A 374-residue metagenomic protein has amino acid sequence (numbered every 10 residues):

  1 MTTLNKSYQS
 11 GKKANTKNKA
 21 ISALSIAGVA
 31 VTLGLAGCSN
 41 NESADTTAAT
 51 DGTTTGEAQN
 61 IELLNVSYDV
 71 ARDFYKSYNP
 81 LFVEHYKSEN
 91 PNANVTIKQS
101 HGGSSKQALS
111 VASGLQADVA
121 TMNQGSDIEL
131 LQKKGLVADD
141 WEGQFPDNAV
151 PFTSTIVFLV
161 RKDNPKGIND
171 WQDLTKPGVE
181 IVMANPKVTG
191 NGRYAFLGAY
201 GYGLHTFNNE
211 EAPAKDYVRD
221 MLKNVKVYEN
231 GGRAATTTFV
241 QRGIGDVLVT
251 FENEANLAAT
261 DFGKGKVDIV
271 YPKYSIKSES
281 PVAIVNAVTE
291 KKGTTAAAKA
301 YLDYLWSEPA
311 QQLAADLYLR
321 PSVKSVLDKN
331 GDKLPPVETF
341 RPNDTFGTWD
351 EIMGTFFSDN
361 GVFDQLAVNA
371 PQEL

Functional and structural regions predicted by a protein language model:
G34-G37: C-terminal motif of bacterial Sec signal peptides marking the signal peptidase cleavage site
S39-E42: Bacterial signal peptide processing site
A48, G52-V188, D332, Q372: N-terminal segment of the mature folded domain
V66-Y68, V160-R161, E180-F207, M221-V225 (+1 more regions): Short beta-strand->loop
V150-V157, Y217-L222, Y228-N230, F262-T295: Periplasmic-binding protein-like
D163-N169, V188, G201-N209, V288-A296: Short helix-loop capping/hinge motifs at secondary-structure junctions, enriched in acidic/polar residues
T206-K273: Ligand-binding pocket segment of bilobal, Venus flytrap-like solute-binding proteins
T289-L374: Extracellular/periplasmic juxtamembrane helices and adjacent flexible linkers that interface with membrane partners
